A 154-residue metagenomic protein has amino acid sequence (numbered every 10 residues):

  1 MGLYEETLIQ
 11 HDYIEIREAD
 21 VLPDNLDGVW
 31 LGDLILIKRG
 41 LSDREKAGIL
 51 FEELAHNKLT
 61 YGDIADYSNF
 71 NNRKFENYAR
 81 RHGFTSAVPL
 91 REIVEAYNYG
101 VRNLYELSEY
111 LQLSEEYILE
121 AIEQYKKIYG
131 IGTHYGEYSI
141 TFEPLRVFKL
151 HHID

Functional and structural regions predicted by a protein language model:
M1-D154: Active-site hotspot residues in diverse enzymes, especially metal/ion-binding acidic/histidine motifs
